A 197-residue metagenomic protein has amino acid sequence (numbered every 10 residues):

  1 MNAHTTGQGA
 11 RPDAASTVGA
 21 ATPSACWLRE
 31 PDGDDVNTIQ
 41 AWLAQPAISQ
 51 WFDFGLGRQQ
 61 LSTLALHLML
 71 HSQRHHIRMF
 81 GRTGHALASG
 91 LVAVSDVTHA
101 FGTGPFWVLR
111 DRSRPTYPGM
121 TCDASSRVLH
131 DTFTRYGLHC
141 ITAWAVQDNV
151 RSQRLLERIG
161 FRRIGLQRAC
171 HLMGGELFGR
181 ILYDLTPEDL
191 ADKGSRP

Functional and structural regions predicted by a protein language model:
M1-A44, G81-P197: Acyl-donor (CoA/ACP) binding surface of acyl/acetyltransferases
Q40, A65-L68: A generic alpha-helix structural signal
A47-L66: Conserved GNAT-fold acetyl-CoA-binding loop/helix
I48-S49, R74, L138: A general structural signal for well-ordered secondary-structure junctions
W51-D53, M79, G160: Intrinsic disorder/low-structure terminal segments
R58-S62, L70-S72, D111: Juxtamembrane/interface motifs at transmembrane-helix termini
H67-F80, G90: A short helix-loop-beta-strand connector motif used in the catalytic cores of GNAT acetyltransferases and, in some
